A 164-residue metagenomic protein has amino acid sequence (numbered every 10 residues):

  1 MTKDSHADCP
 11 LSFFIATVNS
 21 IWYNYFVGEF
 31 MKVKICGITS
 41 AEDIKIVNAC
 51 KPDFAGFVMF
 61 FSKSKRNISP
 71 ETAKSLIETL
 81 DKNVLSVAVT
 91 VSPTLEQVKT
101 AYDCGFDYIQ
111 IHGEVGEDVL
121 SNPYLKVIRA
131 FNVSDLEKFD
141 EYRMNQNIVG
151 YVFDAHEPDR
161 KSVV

Functional and structural regions predicted by a protein language model:
M1-L11: Targeting/processing segments of secretory and organellar proteins
T17-N19, Y23-Y25: Short, positively charged and aromatic/hydrophobic N-terminal segments
F30-T39, V87-S92: Active-site mouth loops of central-metabolism enzymes
V47, I109, Y151: Conserved, mostly hydrophobic/aromatic
F54-P70: Glycine-rich, proline-tolerant flexible connector loops at the mouths of alpha/beta enzymes
A55-V58, H112, V149-E157: Non-cysteine beta-strand/loop elements that form the S-adenosyl-L-methionine
N67-A88, L125-A130: Alpha-helix-loop-beta-strand connector modules within alpha/beta enzyme cores
V163-V164: Conserved small/polar residues in nucleotide/adenosyl-binding loops
